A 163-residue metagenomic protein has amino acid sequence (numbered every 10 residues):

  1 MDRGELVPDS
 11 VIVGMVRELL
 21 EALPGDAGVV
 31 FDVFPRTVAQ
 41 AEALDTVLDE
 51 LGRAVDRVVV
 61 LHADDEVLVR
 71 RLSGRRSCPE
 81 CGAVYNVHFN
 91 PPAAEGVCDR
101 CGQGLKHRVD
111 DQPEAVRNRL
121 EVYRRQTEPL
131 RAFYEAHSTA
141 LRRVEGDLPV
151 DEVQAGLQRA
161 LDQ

Functional and structural regions predicted by a protein language model:
M1-R53, D64-V67, S77-E80, R108: ATP-dependent small-molecule kinase phosphotransfer cores that center on conserved nucleotide phosphate-binding segments
L6-V13, T37-A41, H62-E66, P113-L120 (+2 more regions): Amphipathic alpha-helical transducer elements in NTP-driven molecular machines
G28-V29, V55-R57, L141-R142: Residue-level recognition of the N-termini of beta-strands and the immediately preceding loop/turn
D32-V33, L51-R75, V87-D99: Conserved phosphate-donor/acceptor-positioning beta-strand/loop module used by diverse small-molecule
D45-L48, L72, Y134, E145: Short, flexible helix/strand-to-coil boundary loops that buttress conserved ligand/catalytic motifs in alpha/beta
C81, C101: Short Cys/His-rich metal-coordination motifs, predominantly Zn2+-binding knuckles/fingers
V84-Y85, Y134: Cytosol/matrix-facing ends of alpha-helical transmembrane segments
G104-Q163: NTP-dependent small-molecule kinase module
